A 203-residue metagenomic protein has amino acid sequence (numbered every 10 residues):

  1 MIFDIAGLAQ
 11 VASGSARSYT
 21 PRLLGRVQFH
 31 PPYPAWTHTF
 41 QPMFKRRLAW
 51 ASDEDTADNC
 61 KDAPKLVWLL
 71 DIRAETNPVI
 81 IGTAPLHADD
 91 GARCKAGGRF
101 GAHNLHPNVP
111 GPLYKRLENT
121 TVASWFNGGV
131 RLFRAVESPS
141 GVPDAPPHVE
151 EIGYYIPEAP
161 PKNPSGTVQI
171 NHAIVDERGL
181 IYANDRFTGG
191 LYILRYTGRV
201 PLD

Functional and structural regions predicted by a protein language model:
M1-D203: Feature marking well-ordered beta-strand scaffolds used for ligand recognition
